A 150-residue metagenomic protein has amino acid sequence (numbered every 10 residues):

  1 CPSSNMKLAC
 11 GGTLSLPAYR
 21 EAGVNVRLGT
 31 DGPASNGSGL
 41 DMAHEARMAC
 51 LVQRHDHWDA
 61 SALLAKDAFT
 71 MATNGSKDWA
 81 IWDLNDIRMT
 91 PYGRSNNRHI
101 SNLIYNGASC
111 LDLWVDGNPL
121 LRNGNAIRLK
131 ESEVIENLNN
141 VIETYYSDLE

Functional and structural regions predicted by a protein language model:
C1-S4: Short, basic, glycine/proline-bearing loop/turn elements
A9-C10: Helical hairpin unit composed of two closely spaced alpha helices linked by a short loop
T13, L40-D41, G93-R94: Short amphipathic alpha-helical segments
T13-P17, N97-R98: Charged helix-capping and loop-helix junction motifs
L16-R88, I104, S109, N118: His/Asp/Glu-enriched, well-ordered alpha-helical/loop segment that forms or immediately abuts the divalent-metal
K66, T70-E150: Active-site microenvironment of metallo-dependent hydrolases
